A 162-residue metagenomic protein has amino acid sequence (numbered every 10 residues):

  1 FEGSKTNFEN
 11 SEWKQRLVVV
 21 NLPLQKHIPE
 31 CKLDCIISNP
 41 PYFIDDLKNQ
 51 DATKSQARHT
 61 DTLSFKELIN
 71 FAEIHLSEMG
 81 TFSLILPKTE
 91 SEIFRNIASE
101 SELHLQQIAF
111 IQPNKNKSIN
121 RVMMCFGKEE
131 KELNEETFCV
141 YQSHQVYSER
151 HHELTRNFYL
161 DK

Functional and structural regions predicted by a protein language model:
S4-S11: Conserved SAM-binding loop
E12-L24: Conserved SAM-binding strand-loop segment of SAM-dependent methyltransferases
W13, S99-E102, N134: Short, structurally constrained coil/turn elements that cap an alpha-helix or connect an alpha-helix to the following
Q15, C31, L103: Structured loop/turn residues at beta-strand edges in well-structured enzyme cores
Q25-I37, I44: A short acidic, Gly/Pro-enriched loop at the edge of an enzyme's catalytic core that lines a small-molecule cofactor
P40-E67, F71: Mobile active-site "lid"/loop adjacent to the S-adenosyl-L-methionine
T62-I119, M124-C125: Conserved Class I SAM-dependent methyltransferase catalytic core
K117-K162: SAM/dcSAM-binding transferase cores
